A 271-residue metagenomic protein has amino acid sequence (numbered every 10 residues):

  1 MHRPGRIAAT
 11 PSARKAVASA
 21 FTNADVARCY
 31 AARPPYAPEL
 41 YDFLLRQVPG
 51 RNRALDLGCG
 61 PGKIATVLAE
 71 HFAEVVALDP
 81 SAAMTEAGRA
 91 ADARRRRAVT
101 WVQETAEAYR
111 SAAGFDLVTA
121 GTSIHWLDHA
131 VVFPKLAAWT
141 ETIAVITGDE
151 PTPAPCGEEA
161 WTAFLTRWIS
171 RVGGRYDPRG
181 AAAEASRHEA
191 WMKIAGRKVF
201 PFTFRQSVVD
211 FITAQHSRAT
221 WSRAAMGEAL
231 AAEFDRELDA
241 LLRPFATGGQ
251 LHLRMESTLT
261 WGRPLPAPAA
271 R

Functional and structural regions predicted by a protein language model:
H2-P49: Conserved class I S-adenosyl-L-methionine
N52, A73, D116: Conserved acidic residues
L55, P61-A108: Class I SAM-dependent methyltransferase SAM/SAH-binding core
R110-L117: A short acidic, Gly/Pro-enriched loop at the edge of an enzyme's catalytic core that lines a small-molecule cofactor
T122: Short catalytic micro-motifs in class I SAM-dependent methyltransferases
L127-K135: A short, conserved alpha-helix within the catalytic core of class I
A138-R205: Conserved catalytic/acceptor-binding region of the Class I
E184-R271: Conserved Class I S-adenosyl-L-methionine
